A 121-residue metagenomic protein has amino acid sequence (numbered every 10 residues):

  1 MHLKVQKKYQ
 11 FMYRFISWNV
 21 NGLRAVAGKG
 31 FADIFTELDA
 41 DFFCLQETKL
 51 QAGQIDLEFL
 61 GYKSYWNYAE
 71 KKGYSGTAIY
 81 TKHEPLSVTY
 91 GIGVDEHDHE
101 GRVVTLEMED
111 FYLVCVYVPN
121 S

Functional and structural regions predicted by a protein language model:
H2-F59, A69, Y74: N-terminal, active-site-proximal structural segment of metallo-dependent hydrolase catalytic domains
K49, I55-S121: Structured beta-strand-rich core segments of catalytic domains in phosphoester-bond hydrolases
